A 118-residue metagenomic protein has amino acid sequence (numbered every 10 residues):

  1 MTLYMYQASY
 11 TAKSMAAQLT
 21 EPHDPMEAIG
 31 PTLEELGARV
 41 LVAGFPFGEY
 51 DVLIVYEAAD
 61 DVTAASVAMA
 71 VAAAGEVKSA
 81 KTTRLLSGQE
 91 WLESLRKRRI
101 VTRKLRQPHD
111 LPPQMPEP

Functional and structural regions predicted by a protein language model:
M1-P118: A compositional/biophysical signature of low hydrophobicity enriched in polar/charged and small residues
